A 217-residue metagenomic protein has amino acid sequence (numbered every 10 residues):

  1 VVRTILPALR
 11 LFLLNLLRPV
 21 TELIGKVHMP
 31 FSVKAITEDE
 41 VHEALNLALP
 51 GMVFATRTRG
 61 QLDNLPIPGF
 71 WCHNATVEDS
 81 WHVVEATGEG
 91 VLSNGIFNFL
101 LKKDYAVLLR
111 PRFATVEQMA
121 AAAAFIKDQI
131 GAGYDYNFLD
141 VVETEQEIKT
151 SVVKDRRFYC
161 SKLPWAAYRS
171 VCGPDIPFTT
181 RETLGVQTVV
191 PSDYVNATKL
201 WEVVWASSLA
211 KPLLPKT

Functional and structural regions predicted by a protein language model:
V1-T217: Cysteine-nucleophile amide-bond enzymes
